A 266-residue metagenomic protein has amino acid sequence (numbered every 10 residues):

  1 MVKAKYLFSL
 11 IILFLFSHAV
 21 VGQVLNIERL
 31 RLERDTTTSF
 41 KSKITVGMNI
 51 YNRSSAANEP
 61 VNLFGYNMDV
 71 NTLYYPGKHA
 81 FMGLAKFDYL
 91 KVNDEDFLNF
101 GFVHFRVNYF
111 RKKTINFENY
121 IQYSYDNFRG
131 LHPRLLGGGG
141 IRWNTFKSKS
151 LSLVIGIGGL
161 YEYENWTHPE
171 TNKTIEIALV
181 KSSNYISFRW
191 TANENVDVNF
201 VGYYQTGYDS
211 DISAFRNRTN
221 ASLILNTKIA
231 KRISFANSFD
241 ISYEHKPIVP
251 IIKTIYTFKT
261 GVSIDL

Functional and structural regions predicted by a protein language model:
M1-S39: Cleavable N-terminal export/targeting peptides
R34-S54, K78-G83: Transmembrane beta-strand segments of Gram-negative outer membrane beta-barrel proteins
T38-F40, P60-Y66, F97-G101, L131-G137 (+4 more regions): Residues that define the transmembrane beta-barrel architecture of outer-membrane proteins
I44-I50, G83-Y89, N119-Y123, G139 (+4 more regions): Transmembrane beta-barrel strands of outer-membrane/channel proteins
T72-P76, Y109, W143-T145, W190 (+3 more regions): Residue-level signature of outer-membrane beta-barrel architecture
P76-G83, T114-F117, K149-L153, W190-V198 (+1 more regions): Repeated loop/turn-to-beta-strand initiation elements of outer-membrane beta-barrel proteins
A85-K86, K91-S183: Outer-membrane pore/translocation modules
T227-K228, T254-L266: Outer-membrane beta-barrel "beta-signal"
